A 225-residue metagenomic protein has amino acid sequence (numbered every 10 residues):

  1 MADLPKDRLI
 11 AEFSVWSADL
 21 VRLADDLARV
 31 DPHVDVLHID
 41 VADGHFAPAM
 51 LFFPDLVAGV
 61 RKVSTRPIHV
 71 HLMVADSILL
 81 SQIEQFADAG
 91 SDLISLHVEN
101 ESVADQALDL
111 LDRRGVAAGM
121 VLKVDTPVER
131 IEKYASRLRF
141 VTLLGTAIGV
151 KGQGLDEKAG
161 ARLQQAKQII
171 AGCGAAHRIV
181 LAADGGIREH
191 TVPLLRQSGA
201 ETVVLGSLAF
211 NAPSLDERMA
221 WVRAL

Functional and structural regions predicted by a protein language model:
M1-L93, E101, D112, A118 (+6 more regions): Conserved N-terminal beta1-alpha1 strand-loop-helix module at the mouth
V41, L72, V98, L122-V124 (+3 more regions): Short secondary-structure boundary segments
I94-S102, T142-L155, S198-M219: Glycine-rich phosphate-binding active-site loops on the catalytic face of alpha/beta enzymes
V121-V180: A generic hydrophobic-segment detector
Q168-G172, A176-A183, R188-L225: Alpha/beta catalytic cores of nucleotide-metabolism and tRNA/nucleoside-modifying enzymes
